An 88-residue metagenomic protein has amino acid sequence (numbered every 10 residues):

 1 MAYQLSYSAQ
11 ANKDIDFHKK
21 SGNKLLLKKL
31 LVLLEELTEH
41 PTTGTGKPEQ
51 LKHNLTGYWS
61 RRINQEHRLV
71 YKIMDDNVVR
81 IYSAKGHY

Functional and structural regions predicted by a protein language model:
M1-Q65, M74-R80, A84-Y88: Basic, Lys/Arg-enriched alpha-helical interface segments
R68: Histidine-centered metal-chelating micro-motifs
